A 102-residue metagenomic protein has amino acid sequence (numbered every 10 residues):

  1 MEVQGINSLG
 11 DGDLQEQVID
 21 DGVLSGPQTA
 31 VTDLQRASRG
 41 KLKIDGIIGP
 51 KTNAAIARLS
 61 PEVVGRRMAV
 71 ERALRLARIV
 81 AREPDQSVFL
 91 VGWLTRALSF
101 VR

Functional and structural regions predicted by a protein language model:
M1-E2, D13: Short, compact, well-ordered microdomains
N7-V70: Short acidic, glycine/serine/threonine-rich helix-capping segments at coil-helix boundaries
E62-R102: Low-complexity, Gly/Ser/Thr/Pro-rich intrinsically disordered linker/tail segments
